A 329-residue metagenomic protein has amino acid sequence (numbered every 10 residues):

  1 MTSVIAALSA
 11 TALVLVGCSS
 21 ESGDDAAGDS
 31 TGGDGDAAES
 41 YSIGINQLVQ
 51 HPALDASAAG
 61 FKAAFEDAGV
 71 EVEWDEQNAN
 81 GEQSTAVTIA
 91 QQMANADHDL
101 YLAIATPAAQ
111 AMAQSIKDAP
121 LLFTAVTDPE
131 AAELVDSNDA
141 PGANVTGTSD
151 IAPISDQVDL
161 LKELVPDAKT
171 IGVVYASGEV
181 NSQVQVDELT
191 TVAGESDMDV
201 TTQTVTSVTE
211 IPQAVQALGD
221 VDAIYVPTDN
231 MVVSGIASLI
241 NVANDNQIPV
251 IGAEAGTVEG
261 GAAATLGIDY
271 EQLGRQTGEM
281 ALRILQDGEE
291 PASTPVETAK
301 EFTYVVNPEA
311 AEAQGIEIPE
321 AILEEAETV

Functional and structural regions predicted by a protein language model:
M1-E21: Secretory targeting and sorting signals
L15-A37: Bacterial lipoprotein signal-peptidase II cleavage site
I43, Q47, F61, T146-A193 (+2 more regions): An alpha-beta-alpha
A53-E73, T191: Short, polar/charged alpha-helical segment
E76-D136, D229-N244, I248, G252: Beta-alpha junction/loop-to-helix N-cap segments that form part of ligand/metal-binding clefts
P129-G142, T146-T170, D269-E289: Hydrophobic alpha-helical segments within soluble ligand-binding/sensing domains
V180-E254: Pocket-lining segment of extracytoplasmic ligand-binding domains
R283-V329: Hinge/cleft segment of the Venus flytrap/periplasmic-binding protein
